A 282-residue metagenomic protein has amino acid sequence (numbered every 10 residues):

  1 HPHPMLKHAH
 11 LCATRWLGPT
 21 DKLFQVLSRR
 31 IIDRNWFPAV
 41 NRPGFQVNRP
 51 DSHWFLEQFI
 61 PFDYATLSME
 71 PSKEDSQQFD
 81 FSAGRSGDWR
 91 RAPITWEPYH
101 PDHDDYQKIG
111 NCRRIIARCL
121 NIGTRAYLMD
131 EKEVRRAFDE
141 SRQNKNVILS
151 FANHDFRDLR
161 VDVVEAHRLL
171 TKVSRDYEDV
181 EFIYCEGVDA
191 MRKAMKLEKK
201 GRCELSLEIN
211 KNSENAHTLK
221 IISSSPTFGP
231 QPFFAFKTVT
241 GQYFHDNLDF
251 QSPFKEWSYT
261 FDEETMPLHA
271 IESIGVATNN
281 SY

Functional and structural regions predicted by a protein language model:
H1-D51, S150-F151, E186: Metal-dependent polysaccharide deacetylase catalytic core of the NodB/CE4 family, i.e., the active-site-bearing domain
K7-C12, R49-Q58, R160-E165, K193-L197: A short acidic (Asp/Glu
I32-K145: Active-site-adjacent pocket scaffolds in enzyme catalytic domains
Y64, S68, E131-H217: C-terminal domain-boundary segment and adjacent tail
H217-P226: Aromatic/hydrophobic beta-strand junction motif of beta-rich domains
T227-H245: Extended low-complexity, serine/threonine- and proline-enriched intrinsically disordered segments
Q251-P267: Aromatic sugar-binding surface patches on proteins that engage polysaccharides or sugar-phosphate polymers
V276-Y282: Short acidic/polar inter-strand loop motif in beta-rich domains
